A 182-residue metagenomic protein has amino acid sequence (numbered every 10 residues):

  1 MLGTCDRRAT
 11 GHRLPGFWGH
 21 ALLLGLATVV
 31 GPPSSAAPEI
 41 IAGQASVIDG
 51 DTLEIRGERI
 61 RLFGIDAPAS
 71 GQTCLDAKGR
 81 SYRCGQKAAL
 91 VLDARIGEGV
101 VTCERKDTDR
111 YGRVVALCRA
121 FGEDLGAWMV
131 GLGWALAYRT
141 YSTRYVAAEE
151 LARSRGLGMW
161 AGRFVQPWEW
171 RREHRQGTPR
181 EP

Functional and structural regions predicted by a protein language model:
L2-P182: Small beta-barrel nucleic-acid-binding modules, primarily SNase/OB-fold domains and secondarily Tudor-like barrels
